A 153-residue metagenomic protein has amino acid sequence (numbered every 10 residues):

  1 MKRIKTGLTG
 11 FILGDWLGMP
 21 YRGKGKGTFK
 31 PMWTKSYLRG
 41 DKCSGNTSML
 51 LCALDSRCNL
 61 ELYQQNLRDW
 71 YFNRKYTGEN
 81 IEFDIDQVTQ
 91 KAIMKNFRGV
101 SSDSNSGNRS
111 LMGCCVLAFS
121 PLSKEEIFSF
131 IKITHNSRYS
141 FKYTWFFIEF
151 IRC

Functional and structural regions predicted by a protein language model:
M1-C153: Structured, active/binding-site neighborhoods that engage oxygen-rich ligands
